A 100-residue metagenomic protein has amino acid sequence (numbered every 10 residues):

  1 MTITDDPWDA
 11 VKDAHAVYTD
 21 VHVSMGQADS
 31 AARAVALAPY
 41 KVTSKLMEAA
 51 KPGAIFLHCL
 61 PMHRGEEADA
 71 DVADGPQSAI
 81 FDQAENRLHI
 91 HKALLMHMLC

Functional and structural regions predicted by a protein language model:
M1-C100: Structural/interface elements that position substrates and couple domains in central-metabolism enzymes
